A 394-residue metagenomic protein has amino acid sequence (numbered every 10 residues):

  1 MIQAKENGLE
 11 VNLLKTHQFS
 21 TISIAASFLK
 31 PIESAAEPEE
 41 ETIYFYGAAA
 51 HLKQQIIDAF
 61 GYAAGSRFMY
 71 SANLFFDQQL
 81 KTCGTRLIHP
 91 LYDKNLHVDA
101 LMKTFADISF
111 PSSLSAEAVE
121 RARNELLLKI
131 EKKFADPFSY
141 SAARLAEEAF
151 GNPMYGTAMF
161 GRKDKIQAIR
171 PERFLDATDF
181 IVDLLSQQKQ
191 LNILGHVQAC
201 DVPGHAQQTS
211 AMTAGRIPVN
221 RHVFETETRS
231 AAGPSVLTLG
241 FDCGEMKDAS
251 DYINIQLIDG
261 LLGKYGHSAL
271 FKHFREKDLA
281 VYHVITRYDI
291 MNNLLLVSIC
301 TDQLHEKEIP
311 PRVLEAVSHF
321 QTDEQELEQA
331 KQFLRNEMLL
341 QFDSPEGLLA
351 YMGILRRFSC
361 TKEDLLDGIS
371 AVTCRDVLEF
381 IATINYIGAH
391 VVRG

Functional and structural regions predicted by a protein language model:
M1-A63, F160, P171, L175-H273 (+1 more regions): His/Glu-rich zincin catalytic helix
A59-T213, E245-M246, H273-G394: Charge-rich, well-structured scaffold segments of protease-associated domains
